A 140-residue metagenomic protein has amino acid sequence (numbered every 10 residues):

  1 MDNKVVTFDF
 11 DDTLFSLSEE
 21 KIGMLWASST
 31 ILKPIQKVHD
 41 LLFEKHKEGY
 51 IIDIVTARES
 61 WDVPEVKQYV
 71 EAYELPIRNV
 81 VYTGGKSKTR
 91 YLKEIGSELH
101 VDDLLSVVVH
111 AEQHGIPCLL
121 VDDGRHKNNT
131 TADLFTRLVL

Functional and structural regions predicted by a protein language model:
M1-K47, K127: Active-site neighborhood of HAD-like aspartate-dependent phosphohydrolases
M1-N3, G49, I77, S97: A general structural motif
T7, V55, H100-V101: Long, contiguous hydrophobic alpha-helical segments, chiefly transmembrane helices and signal peptides
K21-G23, G49-I52, Q68-V70, S87-T89: A generic short-segment signal for beta-strand/edge and adjacent turn/coil regions
L25-S29, D53-I54, P76, E94-I95: Short, contiguous strand/loop micro-motifs
V38-K67, V81-T83: Substrate-recognition element of Asp-dependent hydrolases with the DxDx(T/V) motif
E59-L140: C-terminal cap/substrate-recognition subdomain and adjoining C-terminal extension of metal-dependent phosphatase-like
